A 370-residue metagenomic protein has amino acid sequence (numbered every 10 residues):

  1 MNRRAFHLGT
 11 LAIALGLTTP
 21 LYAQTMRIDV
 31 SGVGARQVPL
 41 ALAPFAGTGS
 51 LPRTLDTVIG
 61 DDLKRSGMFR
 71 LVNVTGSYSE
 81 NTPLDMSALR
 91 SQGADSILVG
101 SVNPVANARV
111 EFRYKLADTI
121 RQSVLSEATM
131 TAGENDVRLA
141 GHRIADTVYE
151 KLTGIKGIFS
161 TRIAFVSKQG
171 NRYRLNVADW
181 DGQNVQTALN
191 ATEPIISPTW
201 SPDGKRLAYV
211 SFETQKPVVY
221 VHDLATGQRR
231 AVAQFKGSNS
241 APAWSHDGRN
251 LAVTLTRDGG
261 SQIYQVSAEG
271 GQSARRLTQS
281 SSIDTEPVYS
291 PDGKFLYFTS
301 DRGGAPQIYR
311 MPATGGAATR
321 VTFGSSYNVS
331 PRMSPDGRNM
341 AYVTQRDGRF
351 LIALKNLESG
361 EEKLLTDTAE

Functional and structural regions predicted by a protein language model:
R3-H7: N-terminal export leaders
T10-T18: Bacterial N-terminal signal peptides
T19-A23: Sec/Tat signal peptide C-region and signal peptidase I cleavage site
T25, A35-L40, S50, T54 (+8 more regions): Extracytoplasmic
M26, T82-T147: Amphipathic beta-strand/beta-sheet edge segments enriched in Tyr/Trp
D29-A88, L98, V102-P104: Short beta-strand->alpha-helix linker/helix-N-cap micro-motif that forms a surface specificity/interaction loop
V137, K151, T192-V210, R229-R230 (+4 more regions): Conserved beta-propeller blade repeats
N171-Q186, R206, V210-A231, N250 (+5 more regions): Beta-propeller blade-edge and WD-like acidic-aromatic loop motif
